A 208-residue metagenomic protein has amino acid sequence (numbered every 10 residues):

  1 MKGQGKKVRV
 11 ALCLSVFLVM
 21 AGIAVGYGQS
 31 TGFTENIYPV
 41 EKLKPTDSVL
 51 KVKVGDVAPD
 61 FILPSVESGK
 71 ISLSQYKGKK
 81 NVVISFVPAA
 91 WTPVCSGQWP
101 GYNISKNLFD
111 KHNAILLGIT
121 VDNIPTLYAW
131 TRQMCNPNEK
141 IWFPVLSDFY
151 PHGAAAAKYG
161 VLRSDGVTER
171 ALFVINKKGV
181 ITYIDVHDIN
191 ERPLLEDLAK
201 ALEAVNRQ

Functional and structural regions predicted by a protein language model:
M1-Q4, A21, A89: Disordered, low-complexity tails and leader-like regions
G3-L14: Bacterial N-terminal signal peptides that target proteins for export
A11, A24-Q29: Periplasmic/extracellular, small/polar-rich flexible segments of pilin-like filament-forming proteins
C13-G22: Bacterial N-terminal signal peptides
Y27-Q208: Chalcogenol-based redox active-site neighborhoods
